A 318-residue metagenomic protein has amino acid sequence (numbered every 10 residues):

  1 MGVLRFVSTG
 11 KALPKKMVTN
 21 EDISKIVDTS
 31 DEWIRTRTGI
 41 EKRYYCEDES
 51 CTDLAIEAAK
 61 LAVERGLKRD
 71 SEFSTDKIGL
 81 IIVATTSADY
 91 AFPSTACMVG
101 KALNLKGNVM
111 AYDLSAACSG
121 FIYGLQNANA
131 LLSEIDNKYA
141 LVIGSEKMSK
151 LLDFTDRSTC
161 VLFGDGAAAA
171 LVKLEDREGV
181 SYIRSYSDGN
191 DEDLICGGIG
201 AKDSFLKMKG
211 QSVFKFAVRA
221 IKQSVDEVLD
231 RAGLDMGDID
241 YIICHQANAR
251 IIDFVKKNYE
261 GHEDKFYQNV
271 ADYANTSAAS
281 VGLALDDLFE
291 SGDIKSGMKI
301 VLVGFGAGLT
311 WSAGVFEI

Functional and structural regions predicted by a protein language model:
M1-D48, F154-K215, R219, Q223 (+1 more regions): Condensing-enzyme catalytic core mediating Claisen C-C bond formation in acyl metabolism
F6-S8, I34, A62, I81 (+7 more regions): Buried hydrophobic positions in well-ordered alpha/beta secondary-structure cores of metabolic enzymes
V7, A84, S115, Y139-E146 (+2 more regions): Short beta-strand segments
D22-S24, T29, S87-M98, R250: A structural motif shared across PLP-dependent enzymes of the aminotransferase-like
I40-E41, K77-I82, K101-S115, S149-T155 (+1 more regions): Glycine/charged-rich beta-loop-alpha catalytic/anionic-binding loops adjacent to active sites
T52, I56, S87-A88, K101 (+3 more regions): Claisen-condensing/thiolase-fold acyl-transfer catalytic domains that form or cleave C-C bonds in fatty acid
A58-G79, Q223-D240, L288-D293: Phosphate/pyrophosphate-binding loops at sites that engage ATP/ADP/AMP, CoA/4′-phosphopantetheine, polyphosphate
S133-G164: Flexible, glycine-rich active-site loops centered on histidine and acidic residues that chelate a metal or position
